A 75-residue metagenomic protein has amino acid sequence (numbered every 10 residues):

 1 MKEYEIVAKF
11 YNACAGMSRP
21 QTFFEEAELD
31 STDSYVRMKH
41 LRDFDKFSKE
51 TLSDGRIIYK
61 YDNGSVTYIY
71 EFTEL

Functional and structural regions predicted by a protein language model:
M1, C14-A15, M38, S48 (+1 more regions): Residue-level signal for the start and early helices of compact helical domains
K2-E28, D33-Y35: N-terminal acidic leader/helix
R19-Q21, M38-H40, F72-E74: Surface-exposed beta-strand edges and their flanking turn/coil or helix-capping segments
E26-E50: Acidic, aromatic-enriched beta-alpha/helix-loop junctions
R42-L75: Short, mixed-charge low-complexity intrinsically disordered segments
